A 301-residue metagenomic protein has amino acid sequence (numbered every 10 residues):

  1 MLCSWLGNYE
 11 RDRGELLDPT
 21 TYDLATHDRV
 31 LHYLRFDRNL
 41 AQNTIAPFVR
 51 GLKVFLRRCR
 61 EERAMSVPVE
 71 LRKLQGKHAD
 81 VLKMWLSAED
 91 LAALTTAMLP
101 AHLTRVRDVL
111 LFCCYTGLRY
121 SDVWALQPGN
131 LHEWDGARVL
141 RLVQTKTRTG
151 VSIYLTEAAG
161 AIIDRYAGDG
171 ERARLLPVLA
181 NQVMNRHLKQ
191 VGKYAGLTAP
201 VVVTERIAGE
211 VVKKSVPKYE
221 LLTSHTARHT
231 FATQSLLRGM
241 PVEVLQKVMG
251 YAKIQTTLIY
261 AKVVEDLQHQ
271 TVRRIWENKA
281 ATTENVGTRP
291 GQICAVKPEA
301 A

Functional and structural regions predicted by a protein language model:
L2-L82, T96-A97, A167, E171: N-terminal core-binding DNA-recognition domain of tyrosine recombinases/integrases
L24, T96, A125, E133 (+1 more regions): Phosphate-coordinating loops and pocket residues in cytosolic domains that bind phosphorylated ligands
Q42, A46-F48, E61, M65-Y120 (+3 more regions): Basic, Lys/Arg- and aromatic-enriched nucleic-acid-binding interface segment
W85, Q144-R148, N181-M184, M249-R274: Catalytic-site neighborhood detector that most strongly recognizes the C-terminal catalytic loop/helix of tyrosine
A125-R165: Conserved tyrosine-mediated DNA breakage-rejoining catalytic core shared by Y-recombinases
G168-D169, L197-V201, R274-A301: C-terminal secondary-structure termini that scaffold catalytic or DNA-interacting sites
D169-R174, K189-K247: Short, basic (Lys/Arg/His-rich) helix/loop patches that form interaction surfaces in the mid-to-C-terminal regions
